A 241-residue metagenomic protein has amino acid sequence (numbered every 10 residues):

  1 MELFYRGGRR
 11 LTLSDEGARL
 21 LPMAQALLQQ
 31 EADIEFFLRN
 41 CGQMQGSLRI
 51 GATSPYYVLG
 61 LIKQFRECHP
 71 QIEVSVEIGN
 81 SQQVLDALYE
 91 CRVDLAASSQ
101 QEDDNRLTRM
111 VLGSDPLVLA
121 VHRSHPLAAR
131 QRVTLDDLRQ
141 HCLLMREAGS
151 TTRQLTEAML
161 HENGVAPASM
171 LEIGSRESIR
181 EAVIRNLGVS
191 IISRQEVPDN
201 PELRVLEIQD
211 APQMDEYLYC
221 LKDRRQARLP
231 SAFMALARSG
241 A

Functional and structural regions predicted by a protein language model:
M1-L13: A short LG(V/I)-centered, amphipathic sequence patch enriched for acidic residue(s) preceding the LG motif
L3, L20-G42: Alpha-helical linker/hinge and terminal dimerization helices associated with HTH transcriptional regulators
Q45-N105, I173: Central regulatory/effector-binding core of bacterial HTH transcription factors
L48-G51, L117, V133-T152, A241: Short loop->beta-strand "edge-of-pocket" segments that line small-molecule binding or catalytic clefts across diverse
N80-L85, Y89-V93, S99, G149-R204: Hydrophobic hinge/microswitch elements
N105-V111, D115-P116, E177-R224: Beta-alpha-beta core module
L107-L117, V121-L143: Flexible hinge/capping segments at coil-to-helix
A128, C142-N163, Q226-M234: Secondary-structure junction motif
